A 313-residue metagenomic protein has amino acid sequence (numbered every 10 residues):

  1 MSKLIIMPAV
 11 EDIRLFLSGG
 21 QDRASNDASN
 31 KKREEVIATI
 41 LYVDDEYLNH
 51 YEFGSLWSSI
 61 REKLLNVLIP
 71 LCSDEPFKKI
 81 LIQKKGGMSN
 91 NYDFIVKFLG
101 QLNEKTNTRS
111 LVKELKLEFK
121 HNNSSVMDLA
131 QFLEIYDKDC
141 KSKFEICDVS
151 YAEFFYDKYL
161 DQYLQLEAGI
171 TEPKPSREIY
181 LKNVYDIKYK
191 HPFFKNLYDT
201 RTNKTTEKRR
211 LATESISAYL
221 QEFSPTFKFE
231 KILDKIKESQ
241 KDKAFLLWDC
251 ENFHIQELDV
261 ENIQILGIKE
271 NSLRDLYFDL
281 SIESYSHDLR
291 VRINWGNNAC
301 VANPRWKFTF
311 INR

Functional and structural regions predicted by a protein language model:
S2-Y92, K97-R313: Short, positively charged
